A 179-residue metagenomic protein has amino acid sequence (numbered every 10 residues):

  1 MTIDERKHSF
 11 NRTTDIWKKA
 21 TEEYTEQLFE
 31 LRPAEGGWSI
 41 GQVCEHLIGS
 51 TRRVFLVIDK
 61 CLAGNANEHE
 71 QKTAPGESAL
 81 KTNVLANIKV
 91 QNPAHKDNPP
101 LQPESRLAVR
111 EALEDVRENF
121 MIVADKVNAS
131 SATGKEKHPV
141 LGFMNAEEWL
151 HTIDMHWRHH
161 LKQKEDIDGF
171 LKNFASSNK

Functional and structural regions predicted by a protein language model:
M1-I16: Extreme N-terminal tail/first-helix region
I3-R6, G41, R106-L107, A146-W149: Active-site rim elements
K7, N11, C44, I48 (+4 more regions): Short amphipathic alpha-helical segments with heptad-repeat character
T14-W17, T21, T51, F55 (+2 more regions): A structural signal for well-ordered alpha-helices, especially hydrophobic packing surfaces of coiled-coils
K19, Q27-E30: N-terminal beta1-alpha1-beta2 submodule of the flavodoxin-like/Rossmannoid cofactor-binding fold
L31-L80, K126-K179: Short, contiguous alpha-helical
S78-S131: Acidic/histidine-rich alpha-helical segments that form the ligand environment of transition-metal centers
